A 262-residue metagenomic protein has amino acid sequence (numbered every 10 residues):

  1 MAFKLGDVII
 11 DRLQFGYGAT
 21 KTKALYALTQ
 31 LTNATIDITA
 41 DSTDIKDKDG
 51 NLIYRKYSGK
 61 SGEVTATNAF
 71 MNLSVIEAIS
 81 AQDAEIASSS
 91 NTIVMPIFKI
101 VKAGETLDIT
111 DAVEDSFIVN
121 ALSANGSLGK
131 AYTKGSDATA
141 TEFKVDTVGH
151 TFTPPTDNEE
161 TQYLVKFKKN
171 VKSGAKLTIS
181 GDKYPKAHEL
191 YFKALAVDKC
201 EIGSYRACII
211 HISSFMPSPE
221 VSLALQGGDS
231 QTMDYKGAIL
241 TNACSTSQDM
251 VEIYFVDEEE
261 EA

Functional and structural regions predicted by a protein language model:
M1-A262: Signature of extracytoplasmic/envelope-associated structural regions
